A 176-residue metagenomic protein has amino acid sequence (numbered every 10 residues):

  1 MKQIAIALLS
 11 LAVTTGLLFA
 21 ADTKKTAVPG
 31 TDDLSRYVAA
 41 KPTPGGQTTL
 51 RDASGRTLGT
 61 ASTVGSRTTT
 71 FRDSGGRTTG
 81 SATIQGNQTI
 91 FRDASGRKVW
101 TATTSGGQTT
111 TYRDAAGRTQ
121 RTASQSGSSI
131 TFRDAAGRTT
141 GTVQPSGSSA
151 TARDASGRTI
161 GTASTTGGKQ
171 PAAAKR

Functional and structural regions predicted by a protein language model:
M1-I4: Positively charged n-region of N-terminal signal peptides that target proteins for export
A7-G16: Bacterial N-terminal signal peptides
G16-D22: Sec/Tat signal peptide C-region and signal peptidase I cleavage site
D22-R176: Repetitive, compositionally biased segments used for assembly/scaffolding
